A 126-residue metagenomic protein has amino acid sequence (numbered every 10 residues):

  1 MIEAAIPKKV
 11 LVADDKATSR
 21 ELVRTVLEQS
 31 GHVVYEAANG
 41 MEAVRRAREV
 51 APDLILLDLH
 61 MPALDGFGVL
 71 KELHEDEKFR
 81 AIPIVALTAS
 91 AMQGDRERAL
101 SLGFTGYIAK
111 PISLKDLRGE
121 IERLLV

Functional and structural regions predicted by a protein language model:
M1-L11, R24, K115-V126: Non-catalytic signal-transmission and effector/linker regions of two-component phosphorelay proteins
E21-Q29: Charged docking surfaces used in two-component/phosphorelay signaling
G31-A38, R46, I108: Short hydrophobic/Thr-rich beta-strand motif most characteristic of the beta2 strand and flanking loop of CheY-like
V50-L56: Active-site beta3 strand of CheY-like receiver
D58, T88: Active-site residues of response regulator receiver
M61: Receiver (REC) domain active-site loop signature in two-component systems and cognate sites in sensor histidine kinases
T105: Short, glycine/charged-rich "phosphate-handling" switch motifs in NTP-dependent and phosphotransfer domains
